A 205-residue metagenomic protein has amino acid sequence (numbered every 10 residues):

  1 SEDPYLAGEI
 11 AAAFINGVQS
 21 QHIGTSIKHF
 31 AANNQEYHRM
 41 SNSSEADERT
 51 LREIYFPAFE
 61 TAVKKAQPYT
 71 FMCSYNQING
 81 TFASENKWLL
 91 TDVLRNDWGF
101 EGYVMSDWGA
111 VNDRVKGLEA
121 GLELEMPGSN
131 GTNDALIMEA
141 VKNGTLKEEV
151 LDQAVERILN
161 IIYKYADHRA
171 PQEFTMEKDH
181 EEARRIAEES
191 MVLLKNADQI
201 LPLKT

Functional and structural regions predicted by a protein language model:
S1-T205: Glycoside hydrolase catalytic-domain context in secreted enzymes
